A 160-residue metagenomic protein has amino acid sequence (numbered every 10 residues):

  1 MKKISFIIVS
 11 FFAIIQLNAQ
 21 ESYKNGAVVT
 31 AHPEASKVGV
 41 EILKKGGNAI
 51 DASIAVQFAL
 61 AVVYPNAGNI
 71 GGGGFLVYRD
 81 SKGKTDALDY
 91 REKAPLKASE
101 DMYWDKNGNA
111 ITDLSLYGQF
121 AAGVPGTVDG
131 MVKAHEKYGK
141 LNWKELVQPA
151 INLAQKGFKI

Functional and structural regions predicted by a protein language model:
M1-E21: Bacterial Sec-dependent N-terminal signal peptides
Q20-K37, E41, A49-I50, I54-I160: Noncatalytic scaffold domains of N-terminal-nucleophile
